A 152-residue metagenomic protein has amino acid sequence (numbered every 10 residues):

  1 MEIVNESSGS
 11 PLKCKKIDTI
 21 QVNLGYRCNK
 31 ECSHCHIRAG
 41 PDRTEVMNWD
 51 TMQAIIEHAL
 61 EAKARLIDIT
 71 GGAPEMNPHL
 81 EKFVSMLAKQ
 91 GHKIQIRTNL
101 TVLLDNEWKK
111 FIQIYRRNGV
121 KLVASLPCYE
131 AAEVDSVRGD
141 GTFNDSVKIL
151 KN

Functional and structural regions predicted by a protein language model:
M1-G71, E75-I94: Conserved alpha-helical substructure of the radical SAM core
P41-A54, P74-R117, L122-D145, I149: Canonical radical SAM enzyme core domain
